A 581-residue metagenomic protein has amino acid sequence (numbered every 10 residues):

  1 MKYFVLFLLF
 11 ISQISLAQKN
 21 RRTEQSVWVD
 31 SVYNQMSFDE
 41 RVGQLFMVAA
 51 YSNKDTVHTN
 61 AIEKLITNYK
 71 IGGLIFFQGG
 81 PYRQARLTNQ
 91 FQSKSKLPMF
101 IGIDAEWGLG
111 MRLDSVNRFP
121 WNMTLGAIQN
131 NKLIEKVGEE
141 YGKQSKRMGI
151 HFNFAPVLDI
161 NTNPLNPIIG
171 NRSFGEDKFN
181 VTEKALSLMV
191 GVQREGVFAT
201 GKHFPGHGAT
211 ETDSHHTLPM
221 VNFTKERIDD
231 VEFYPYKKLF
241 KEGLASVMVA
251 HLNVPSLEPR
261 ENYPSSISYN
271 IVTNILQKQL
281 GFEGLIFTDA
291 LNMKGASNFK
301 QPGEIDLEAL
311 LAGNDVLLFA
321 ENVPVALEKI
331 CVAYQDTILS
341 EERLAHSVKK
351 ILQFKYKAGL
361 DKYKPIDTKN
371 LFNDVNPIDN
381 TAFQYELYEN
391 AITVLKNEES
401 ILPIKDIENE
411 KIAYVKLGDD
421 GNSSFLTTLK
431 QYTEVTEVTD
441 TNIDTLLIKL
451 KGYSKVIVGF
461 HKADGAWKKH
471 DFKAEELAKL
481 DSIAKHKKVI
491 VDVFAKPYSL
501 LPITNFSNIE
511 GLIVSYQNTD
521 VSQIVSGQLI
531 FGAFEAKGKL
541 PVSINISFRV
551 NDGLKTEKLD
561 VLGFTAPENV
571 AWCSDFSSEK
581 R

Functional and structural regions predicted by a protein language model:
M1-N20: Bacterial Sec-dependent N-terminal signal peptides
Q18-V48, S52-K64, K278, K300-D575: Preference for extracellular/luminal or secreted protein segments
S37, H58, L74, Y82-M99 (+3 more regions): Second-shell residues forming the walls of enzyme active-site clefts
R41-Q44, Y69-L74, S95-F100, K146-F152 (+9 more regions): Loop/turn elements at helix/coil->beta-strand transitions in domains of secreted/extracellular proteins
Y51-K54, I101-M111, H151-N161, G201-H207 (+3 more regions): Short glycine-enriched loops at secondary-structure junctions
N53-T67, L133-Q144, D229-Y236, Q301-D306: Short, acidic/polar
E63-P81, P164-L165, F240-N262, Y453-W467: Short acidic, glycine-rich surface-loop motifs adjacent to enzyme active sites
I128-I150, V157-S173, K178, A185 (+5 more regions): A substrate-binding/cap region within the structured catalytic cores of diverse enzymes
